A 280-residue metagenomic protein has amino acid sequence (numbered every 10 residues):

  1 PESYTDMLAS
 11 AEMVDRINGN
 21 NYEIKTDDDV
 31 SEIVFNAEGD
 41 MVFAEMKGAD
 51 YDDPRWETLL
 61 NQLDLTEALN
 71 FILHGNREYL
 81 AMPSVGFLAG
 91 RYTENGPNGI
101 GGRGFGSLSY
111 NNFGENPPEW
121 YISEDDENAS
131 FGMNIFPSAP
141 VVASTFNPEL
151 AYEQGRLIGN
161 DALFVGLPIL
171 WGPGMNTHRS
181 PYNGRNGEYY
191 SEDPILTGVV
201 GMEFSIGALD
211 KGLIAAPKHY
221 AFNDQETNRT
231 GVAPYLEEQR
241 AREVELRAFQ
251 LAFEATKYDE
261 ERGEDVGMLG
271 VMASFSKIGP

Functional and structural regions predicted by a protein language model:
P1-P280: Glycoside hydrolase catalytic-domain context in secreted enzymes
